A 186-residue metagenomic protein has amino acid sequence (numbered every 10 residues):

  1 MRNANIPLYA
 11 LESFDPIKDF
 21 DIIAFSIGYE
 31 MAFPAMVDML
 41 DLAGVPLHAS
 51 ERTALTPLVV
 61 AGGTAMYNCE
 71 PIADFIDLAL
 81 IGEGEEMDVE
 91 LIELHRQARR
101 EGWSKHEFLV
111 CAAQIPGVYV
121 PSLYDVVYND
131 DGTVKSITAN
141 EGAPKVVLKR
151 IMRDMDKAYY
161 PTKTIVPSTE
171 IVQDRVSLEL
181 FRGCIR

Functional and structural regions predicted by a protein language model:
R2-N140: Glycine-rich beta-alpha loop elements in corrinoid/cobalamin-binding modules across cobalamin-dependent enzymes
L42, T164-P167, R186: Conserved helix-loop functional segments at active or binding sites
V118, A158, C184: Conserved hydrophobic/aromatic pocket- or pore-lining residues that grip, position, or stack substrates in active sites
P121, V127, G132-S177: N-terminal [4Fe-4S]-dependent radical SAM core
E179-R186: Local cysteine-cluster metal-coordination motifs and their immediate loop/turn environment, predominantly Fe-S cluster
